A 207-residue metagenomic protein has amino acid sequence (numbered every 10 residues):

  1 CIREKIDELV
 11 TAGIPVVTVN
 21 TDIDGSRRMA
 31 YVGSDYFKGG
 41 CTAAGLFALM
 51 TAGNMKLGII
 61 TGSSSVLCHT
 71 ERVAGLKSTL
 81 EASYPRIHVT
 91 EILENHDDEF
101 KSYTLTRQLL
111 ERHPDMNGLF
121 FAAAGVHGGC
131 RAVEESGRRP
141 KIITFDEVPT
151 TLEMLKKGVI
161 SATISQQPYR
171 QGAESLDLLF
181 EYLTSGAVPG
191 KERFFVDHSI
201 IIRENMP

Functional and structural regions predicted by a protein language model:
C1-V10, L76, E91-L152: Hydrophobic alpha-helical
E4-K38, V148-K156: Flexible loop/hinge segments that line or gate small-molecule binding clefts
M29-A30, K56-S65: Short beta-strand segments enriched in small/hydrophobic residues
V32-M55, S102-Y103, T151, Q167-T184: Hydrophobic alpha-helical segments within soluble ligand-binding/sensing domains
G39-A43, L67-I87, L105, G128-G129 (+1 more regions): Short, solvent-exposed amphipathic alpha-helices that sit in or adjacent to ligand/effector-binding or catalytic
K56-I59, L80-F100: Short beta-strand elements in bilobed, periplasmic/extracellular small-molecule ligand-binding domains
S64, L80, Q167-P207: Hinge/cleft segment of the Venus flytrap/periplasmic-binding protein
